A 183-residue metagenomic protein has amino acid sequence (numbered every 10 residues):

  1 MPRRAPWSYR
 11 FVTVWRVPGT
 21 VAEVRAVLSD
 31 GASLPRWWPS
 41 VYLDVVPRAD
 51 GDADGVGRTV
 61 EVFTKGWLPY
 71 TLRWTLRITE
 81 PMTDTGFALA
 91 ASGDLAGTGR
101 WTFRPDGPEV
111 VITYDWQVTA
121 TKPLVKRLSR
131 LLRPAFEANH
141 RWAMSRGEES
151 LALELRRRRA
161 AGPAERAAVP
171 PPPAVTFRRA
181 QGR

Functional and structural regions predicted by a protein language model:
M1-A53, R166-R183: Hydrophobic ligand-binding cavity/cleft-lining segments
S8-R16, T59, R73, G86 (+2 more regions): Intrinsic-disorder/low-complexity, polar/charged segments enriched in Ser/Thr/Lys/Arg/Asp/Glu/Gln
T13, P47, R73-E80, T98-P105 (+1 more regions): Hydrophobic/aromatic beta-strand elements that line small-molecule binding cavities or substrate pockets in beta-rich
V17-G19, G66-L68, E80, L95-G97 (+1 more regions): Beta-strand elements of well-folded, non-transmembrane domains
V21-A22, D50-G55, T79-D84, T102-V111 (+1 more regions): A short, structured loop/turn motif at beta-sheet edges
V24-L28, L34, V60-V62, I78 (+2 more regions): Hydrophobic pocket/interface hotspot
T59-G66, G86-G93: Short beta-strand segments that buttress and anchor functional surface loops
A90-R146: Beta-strand/loop substructures that line and gate deep hydrophobic ligand-binding cavities in soluble
